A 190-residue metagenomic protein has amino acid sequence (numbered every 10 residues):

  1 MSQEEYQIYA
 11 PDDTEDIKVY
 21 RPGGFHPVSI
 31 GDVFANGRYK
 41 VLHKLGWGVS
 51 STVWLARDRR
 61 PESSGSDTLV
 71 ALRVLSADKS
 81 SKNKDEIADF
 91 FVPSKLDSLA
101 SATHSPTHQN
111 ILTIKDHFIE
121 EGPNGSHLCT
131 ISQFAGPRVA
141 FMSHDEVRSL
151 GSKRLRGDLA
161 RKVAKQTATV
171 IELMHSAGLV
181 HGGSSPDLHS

Functional and structural regions predicted by a protein language model:
M1-S190: Intrinsically disordered, low-complexity regulatory segments of kinases
